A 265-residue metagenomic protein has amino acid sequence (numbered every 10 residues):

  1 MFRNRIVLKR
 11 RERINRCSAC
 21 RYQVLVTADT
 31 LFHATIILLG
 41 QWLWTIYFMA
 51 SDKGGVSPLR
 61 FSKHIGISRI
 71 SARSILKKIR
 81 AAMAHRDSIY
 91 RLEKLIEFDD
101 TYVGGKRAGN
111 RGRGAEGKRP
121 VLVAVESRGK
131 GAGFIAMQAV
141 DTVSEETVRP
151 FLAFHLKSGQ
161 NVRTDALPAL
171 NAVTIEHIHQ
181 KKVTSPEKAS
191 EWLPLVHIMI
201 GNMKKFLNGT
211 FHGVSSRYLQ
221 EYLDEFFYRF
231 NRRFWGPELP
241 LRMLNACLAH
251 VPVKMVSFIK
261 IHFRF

Functional and structural regions predicted by a protein language model:
M1-F265: Residue-level recognition of single "structural anchor" positions that define or cap local secondary structure
